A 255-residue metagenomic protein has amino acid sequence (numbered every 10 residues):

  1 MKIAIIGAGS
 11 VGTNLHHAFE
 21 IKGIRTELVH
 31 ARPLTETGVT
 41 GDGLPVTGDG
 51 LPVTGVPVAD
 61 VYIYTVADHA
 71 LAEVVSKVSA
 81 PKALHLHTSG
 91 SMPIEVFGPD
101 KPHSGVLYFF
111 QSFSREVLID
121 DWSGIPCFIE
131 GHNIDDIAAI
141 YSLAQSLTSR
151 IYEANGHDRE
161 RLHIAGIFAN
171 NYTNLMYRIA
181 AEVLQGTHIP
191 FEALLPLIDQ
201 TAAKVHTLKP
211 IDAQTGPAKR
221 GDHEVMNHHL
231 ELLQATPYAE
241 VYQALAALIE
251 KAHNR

Functional and structural regions predicted by a protein language model:
I3-L15: Glycine-rich adenosine-cofactor-binding loop
L15, K22, G41, V46 (+3 more regions): Internal alpha-helical scaffold of NAD(P)-dependent oxidoreductase catalytic cores
L15-H17, P33-D42, V46-L118: Rossmann-like NAD(P)(H) cofactor-binding subdomain of soluble oxidoreductases
H17-I21, S76, E231, K251: Short, well-ordered alpha-helices that flank and scaffold nucleotide-derived cofactor binding pockets
E27-P33: A short beta-strand-loop structural module common to alpha/beta enzyme folds
D199-R255: Interdomain hinge/lid region at the active-site interface of Rossmann-like NAD(P)-dependent oxidoreductases
